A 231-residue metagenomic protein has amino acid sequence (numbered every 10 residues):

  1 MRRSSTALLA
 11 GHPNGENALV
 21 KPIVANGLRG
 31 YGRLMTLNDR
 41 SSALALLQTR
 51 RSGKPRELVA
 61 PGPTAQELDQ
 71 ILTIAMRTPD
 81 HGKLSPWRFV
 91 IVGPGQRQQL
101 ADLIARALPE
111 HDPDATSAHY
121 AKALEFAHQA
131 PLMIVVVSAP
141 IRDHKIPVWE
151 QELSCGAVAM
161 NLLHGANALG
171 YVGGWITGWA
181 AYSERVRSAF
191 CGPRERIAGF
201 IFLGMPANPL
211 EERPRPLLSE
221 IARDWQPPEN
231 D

Functional and structural regions predicted by a protein language model:
M1-L34: N-terminal amphipathic/basic-hydrophobic helices that include classical n-h-c signal peptides and signal-anchor
P22-Q129, E229-D231: N-terminal amphipathic, basic helical "cap/leader" segment at the start of enzyme domains
T36-T49, R196-D231: C-terminal helix-cap and adjacent tail motif
A75, I134, P140-S188: Small-aliphatic-rich amphipathic alpha-helix that forms the alpha element of a beta-alpha
P109, H128-I141: Acidic-glycine-rich active-site phosphate/pyrophosphate-binding loop
Q129-L132, Y171, R194-I197: Short coil/turn connectors at secondary-structure junctions
V186-A198: Short, electropositive alpha-helical surface patch
